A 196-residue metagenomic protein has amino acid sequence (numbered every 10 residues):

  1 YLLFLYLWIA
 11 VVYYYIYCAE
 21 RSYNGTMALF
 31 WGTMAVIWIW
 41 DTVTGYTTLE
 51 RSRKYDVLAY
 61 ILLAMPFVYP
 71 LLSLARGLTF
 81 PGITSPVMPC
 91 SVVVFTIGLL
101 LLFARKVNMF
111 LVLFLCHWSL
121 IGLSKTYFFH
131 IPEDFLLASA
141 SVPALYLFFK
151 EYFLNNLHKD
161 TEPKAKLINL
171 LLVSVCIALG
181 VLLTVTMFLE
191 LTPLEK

Functional and structural regions predicted by a protein language model:
Y1-L7, M109-G122: Central hydrophobic cores of alpha-helical transmembrane segments in multi-pass integral membrane proteins
Y1-M27: Early transmembrane hairpin module of multi-pass membrane proteins
V11-A19, V68-T79, G122-P132, V185-L194: Juxtamembrane "helix-exit" motif on the non-cytosolic side of transmembrane helices
C18-R21, T44-Y55, L102-F110, N156-L167: Membrane-interface helix-boundary motifs at transmembrane edges
R21-I97: Membrane-proximal helix-loop-helix units in multi-pass membrane proteins
Y23-M27, Y127-P143: Loop-to-transmembrane alpha-helix initiation sites
V92-L99, L115-L123: Hydrophobic, membrane-inserted alpha-helices
P163-F188: Internal/C-terminal transmembrane anchor helices
